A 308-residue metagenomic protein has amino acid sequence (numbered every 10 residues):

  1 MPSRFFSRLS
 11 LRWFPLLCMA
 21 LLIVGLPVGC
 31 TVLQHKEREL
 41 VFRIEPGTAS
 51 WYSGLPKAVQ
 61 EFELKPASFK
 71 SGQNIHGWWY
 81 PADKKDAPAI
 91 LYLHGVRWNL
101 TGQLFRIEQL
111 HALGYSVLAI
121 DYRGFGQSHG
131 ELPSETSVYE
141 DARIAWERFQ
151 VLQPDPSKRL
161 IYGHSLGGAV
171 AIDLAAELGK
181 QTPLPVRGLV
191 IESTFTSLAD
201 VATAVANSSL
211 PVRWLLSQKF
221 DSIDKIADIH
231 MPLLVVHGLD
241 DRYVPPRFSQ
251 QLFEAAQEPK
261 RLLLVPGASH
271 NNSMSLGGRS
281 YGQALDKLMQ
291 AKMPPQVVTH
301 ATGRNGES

Functional and structural regions predicted by a protein language model:
G25-A67: An N-terminal hydrophobic leader/cap segment in hydrolases
F69-R148, L152: Membrane-embedded segments
R106, S222, M231, P245-E254: Short alpha-helix in the alpha/beta-hydrolase fold that links the catalytic acid
Q153-S165: Alpha/beta-hydrolase fold nucleophile elbow
V170-M231, S275: Hydrolase active-site cap/lid region
D228-H230, V235-H237, D241: Short beta-strand/loop motif that positions the catalytic acidic residue of the alpha/beta-hydrolase fold
F253-N271: Catalytic histidine neighborhood in serine/cysteine hydrolases with alpha/beta-hydrolase-type architecture
M274-K287: Post-His helix in hydrolase/transferase enzymes
